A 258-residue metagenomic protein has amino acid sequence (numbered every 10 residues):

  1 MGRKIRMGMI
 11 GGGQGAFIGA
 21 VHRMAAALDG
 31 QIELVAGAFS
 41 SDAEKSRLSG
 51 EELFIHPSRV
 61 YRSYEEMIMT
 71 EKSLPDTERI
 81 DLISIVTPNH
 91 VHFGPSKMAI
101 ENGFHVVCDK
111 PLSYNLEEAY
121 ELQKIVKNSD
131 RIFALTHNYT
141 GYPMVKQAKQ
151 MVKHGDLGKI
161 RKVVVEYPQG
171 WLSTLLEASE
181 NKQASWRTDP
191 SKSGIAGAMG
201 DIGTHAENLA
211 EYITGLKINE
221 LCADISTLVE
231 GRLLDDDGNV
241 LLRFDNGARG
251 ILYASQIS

Functional and structural regions predicted by a protein language model:
M1-I55: N-terminal Rossmann-like dinucleotide-binding module
F39, S84-I85, C108, V165: Redox-cofactor binding/interface segments in oxidoreductases and associated redox assembly factors
R59-I80: A structured beta-alpha segment of the ubiquitous adenosine-cofactor-binding alpha/beta core
E71, V86-T87: Glycine-rich, N-terminal phosphate-binding loop of Rossmann-like dinucleotide-binding domains
L82, P88-G141, G155: Beta-strand-loop-alpha-helix segment that lines the small-molecule cofactor/substrate pocket of alpha/beta enzymes
T87-P88, A254: Short glycine-/small-residue-rich Rossmann-like dinucleotide-binding loops
Y139-R232: Predominantly a Rossmann-like dinucleotide-binding segment in NAD(P)-dependent oxidoreductases
E230-D235, D245-S258: NAD(P)-dinucleotide binding in Rossmann-like oxidoreductases
